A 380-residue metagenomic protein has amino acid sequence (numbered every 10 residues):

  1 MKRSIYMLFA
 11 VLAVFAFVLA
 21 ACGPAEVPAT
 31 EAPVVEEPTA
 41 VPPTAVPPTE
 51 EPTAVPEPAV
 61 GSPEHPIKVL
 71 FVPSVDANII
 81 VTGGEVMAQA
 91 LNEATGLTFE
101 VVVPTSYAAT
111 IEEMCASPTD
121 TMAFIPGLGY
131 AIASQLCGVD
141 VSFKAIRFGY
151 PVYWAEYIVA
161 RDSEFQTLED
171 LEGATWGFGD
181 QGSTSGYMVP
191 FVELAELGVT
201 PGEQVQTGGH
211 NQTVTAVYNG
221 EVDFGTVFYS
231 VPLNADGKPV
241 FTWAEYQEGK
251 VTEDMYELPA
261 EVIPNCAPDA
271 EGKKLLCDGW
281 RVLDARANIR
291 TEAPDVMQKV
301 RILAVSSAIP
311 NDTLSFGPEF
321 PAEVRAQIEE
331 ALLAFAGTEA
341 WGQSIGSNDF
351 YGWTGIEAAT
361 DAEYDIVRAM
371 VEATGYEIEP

Functional and structural regions predicted by a protein language model:
M1-F9: Bacterial N-terminal signal peptides that target proteins for export
F9-V18: Bacterial N-terminal signal peptides
V14, C22-P63: Ser/Thr-rich, Proline-interspersed low-complexity disordered segments
E57, G61-I67, F71, V75-V86 (+2 more regions): An extracytoplasmic/periplasmic, membrane-proximal ligand-sensing/linker region
E64, V69-A94, P151-N219, S230-N234: Bilobed "Venus flytrap"/periplasmic-binding protein-like clamshell domains and structurally analogous long
V101-A116, P126-G127, P201-T215, A308: Short helix-initiation/N-cap motifs at beta->coil->alpha
E112-D170, F178, T184: Acidic, polar ligand-binding/catalytic clefts
T175-G177, G182-P321: Pocket-lining segment of extracytoplasmic ligand-binding domains
